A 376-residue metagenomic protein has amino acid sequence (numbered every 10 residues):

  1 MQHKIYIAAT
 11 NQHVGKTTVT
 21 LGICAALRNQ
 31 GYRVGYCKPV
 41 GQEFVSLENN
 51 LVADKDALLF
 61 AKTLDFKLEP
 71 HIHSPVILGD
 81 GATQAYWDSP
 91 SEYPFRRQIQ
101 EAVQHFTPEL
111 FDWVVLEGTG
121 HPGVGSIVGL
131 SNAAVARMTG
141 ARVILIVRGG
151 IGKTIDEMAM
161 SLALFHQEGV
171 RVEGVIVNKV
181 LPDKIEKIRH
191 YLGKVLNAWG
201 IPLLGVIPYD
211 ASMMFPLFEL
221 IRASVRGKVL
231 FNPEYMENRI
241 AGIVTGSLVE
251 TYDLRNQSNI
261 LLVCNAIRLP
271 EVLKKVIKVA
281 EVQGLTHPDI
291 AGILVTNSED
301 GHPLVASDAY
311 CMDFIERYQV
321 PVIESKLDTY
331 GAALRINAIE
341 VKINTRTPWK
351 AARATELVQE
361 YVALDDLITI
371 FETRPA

Functional and structural regions predicted by a protein language model:
Q2-A376: Flexible phosphate-sensing "switch/lid" loops adjacent to ATP/NTP-binding sites across phosphate-transfer
